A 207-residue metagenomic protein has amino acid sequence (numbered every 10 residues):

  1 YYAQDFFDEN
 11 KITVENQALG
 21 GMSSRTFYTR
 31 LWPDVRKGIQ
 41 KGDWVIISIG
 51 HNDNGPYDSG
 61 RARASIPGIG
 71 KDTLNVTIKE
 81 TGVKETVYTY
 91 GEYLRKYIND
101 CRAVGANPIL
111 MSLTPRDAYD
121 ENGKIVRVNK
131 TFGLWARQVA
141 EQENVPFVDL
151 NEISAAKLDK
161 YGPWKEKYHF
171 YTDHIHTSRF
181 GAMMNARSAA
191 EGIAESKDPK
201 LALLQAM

Functional and structural regions predicted by a protein language model:
Y1-E9: Short catalytic helix/loop segments, enriched in acidic residues and glycine and frequently bearing histidine
A3, V14-Q17, A182: Generic structural hydrophobic/aromatic packing signal, biased to beta-strands
N10-S23: A short beta-strand-loop structural module common to alpha/beta enzyme folds
K11, L204-M207: Short, conserved aromatic-histidine micro-motifs
S23-D34: N-terminal post-signal-peptidase region of extra-cytosolic proteins
P33-R179, M183, S188-Q205: Alpha-helical cap/lid subdomain in secreted, periplasmic, or secretory-pathway luminal O-acyl-processing enzymes
